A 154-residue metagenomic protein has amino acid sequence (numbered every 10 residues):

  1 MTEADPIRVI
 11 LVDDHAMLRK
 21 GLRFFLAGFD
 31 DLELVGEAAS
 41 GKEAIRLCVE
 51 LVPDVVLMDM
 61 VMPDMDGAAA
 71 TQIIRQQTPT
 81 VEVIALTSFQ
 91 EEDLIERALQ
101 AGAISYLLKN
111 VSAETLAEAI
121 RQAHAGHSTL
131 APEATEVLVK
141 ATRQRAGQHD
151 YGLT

Functional and structural regions predicted by a protein language model:
D5-L18, L22-L26: Conserved acidic segment of CheY-like receiver
D31-A39, L47: Short hydrophobic/Thr-rich beta-strand motif most characteristic of the beta2 strand and flanking loop of CheY-like
S40-E43, M65-A69: Acidic catalytic/metal-coordinating carboxylates
R46, A68-T80: Short amphipathic alpha-helix used as the core "switch/output" element in two-component signaling
L51-L57: Active-site beta3 strand of CheY-like receiver
D59, T87: Active-site residues of response regulator receiver
M62: Receiver (REC) domain active-site loop signature in two-component systems and cognate sites in sensor histidine kinases
D93-Q100, I104-L153: Short, flexible helix-to-coil linker/hinge segments that flank and couple to helix-turn-helix
